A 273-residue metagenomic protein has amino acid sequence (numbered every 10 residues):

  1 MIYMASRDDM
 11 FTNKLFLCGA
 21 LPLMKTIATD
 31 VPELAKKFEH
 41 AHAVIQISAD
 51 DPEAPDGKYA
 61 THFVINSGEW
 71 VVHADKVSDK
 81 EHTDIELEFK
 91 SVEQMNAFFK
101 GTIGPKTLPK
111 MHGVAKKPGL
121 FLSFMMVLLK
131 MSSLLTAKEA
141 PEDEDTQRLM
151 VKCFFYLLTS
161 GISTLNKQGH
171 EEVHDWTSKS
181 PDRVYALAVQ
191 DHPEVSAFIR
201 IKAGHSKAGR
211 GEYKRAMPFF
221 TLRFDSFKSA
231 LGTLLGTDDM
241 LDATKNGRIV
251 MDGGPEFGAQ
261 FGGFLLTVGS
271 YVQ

Functional and structural regions predicted by a protein language model:
I2-Q273: Feature captures hydrophobic
